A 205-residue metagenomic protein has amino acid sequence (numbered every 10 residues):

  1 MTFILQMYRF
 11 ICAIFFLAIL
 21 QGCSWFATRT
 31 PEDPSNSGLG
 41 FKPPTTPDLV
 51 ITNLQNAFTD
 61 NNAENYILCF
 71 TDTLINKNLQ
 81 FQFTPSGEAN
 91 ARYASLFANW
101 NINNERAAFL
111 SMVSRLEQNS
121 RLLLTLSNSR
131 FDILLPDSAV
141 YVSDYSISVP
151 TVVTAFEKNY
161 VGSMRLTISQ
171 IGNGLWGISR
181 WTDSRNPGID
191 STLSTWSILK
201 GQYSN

Functional and structural regions predicted by a protein language model:
M1-S24: Sec-dependent bacterial lipoprotein signal peptides
C23-D60, L68: Short, low-complexity N-terminal intrinsically disordered segments enriched in polar/charged residues
S24-S37, S138-V140, S146-N205: Short beta-strand edge/turn micro-motifs at domain boundaries
T30-S37, Q82-Y93: A solvent-exposed, charged loop/short amphipathic helix patch at secondary-structure junctions
T46-L49, N53, N65, W100 (+2 more regions): Extracytoplasmic/secreted proteins, especially bacterial periplasmic and envelope-associated proteins
T59, T71-I75, L110-Q118: Sec-exported extracytoplasmic/periplasmic mature domains
N62-S86: Short, well-ordered alpha-helical segments enriched in acidic and aromatic residues
E88-E157: Surface-exposed, charged secondary-structure patches
